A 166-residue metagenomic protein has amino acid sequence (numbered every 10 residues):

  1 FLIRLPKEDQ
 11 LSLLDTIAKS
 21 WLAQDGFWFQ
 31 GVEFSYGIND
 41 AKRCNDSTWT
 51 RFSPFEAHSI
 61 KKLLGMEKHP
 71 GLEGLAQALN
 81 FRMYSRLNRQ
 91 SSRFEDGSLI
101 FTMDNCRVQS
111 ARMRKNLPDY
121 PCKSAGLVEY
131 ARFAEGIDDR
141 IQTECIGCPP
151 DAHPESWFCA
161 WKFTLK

Functional and structural regions predicted by a protein language model:
F1-I100, R107-A125, E135-G136, R140-A160 (+1 more regions): N-terminal accessory segment detector
